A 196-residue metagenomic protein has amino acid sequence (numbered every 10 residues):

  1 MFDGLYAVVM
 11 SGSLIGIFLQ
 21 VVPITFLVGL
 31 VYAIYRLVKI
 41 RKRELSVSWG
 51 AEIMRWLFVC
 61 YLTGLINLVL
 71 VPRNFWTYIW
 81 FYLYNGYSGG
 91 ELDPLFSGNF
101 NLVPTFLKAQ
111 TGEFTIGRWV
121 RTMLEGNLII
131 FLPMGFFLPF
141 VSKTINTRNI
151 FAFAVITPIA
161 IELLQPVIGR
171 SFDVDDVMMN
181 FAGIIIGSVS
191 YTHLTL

Functional and structural regions predicted by a protein language model:
M1-S13: Short, strongly hydrophobic alpha-helical membrane anchors
V9-G12, F106-L132: Individual transmembrane alpha-helix segments
I40-A51, V141-I145: Membrane-interface helix-boundary motifs at transmembrane edges
W56-N74: N-terminal signal-anchor transmembrane alpha helix
I79-V120: Extracytosolic (periplasmic/ER-lumenal) interhelical loops and adjacent juxtamembrane/interface segments of multi-pass
I129-K143, A182-Y191: Membrane-interfacial alpha-helical segments at the cytosolic side of multi-pass membrane proteins
P158-A182: Interfacial helix-loop-helix junctions of multi-pass membrane proteins
T192-L196: Conserved small/polar residues in nucleotide/adenosyl-binding loops
